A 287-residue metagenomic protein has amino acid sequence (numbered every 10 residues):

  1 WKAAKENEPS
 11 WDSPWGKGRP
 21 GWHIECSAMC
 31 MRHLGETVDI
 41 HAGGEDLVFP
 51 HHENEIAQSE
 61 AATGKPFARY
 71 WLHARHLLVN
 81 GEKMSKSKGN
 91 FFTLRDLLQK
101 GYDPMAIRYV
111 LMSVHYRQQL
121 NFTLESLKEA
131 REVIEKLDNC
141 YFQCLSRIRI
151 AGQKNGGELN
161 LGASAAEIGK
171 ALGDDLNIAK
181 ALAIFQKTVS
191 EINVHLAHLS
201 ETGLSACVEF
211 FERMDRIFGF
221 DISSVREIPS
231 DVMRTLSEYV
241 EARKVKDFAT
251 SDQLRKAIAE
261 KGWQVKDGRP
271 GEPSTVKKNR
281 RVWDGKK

Functional and structural regions predicted by a protein language model:
W1-L145: Alpha-helical recognition segments enriched in aromatics with Gly/Pro capping that present substrate-recognition
N90-K287: Structural preference for alpha-helix termini/caps and helix-kink/transition segments
